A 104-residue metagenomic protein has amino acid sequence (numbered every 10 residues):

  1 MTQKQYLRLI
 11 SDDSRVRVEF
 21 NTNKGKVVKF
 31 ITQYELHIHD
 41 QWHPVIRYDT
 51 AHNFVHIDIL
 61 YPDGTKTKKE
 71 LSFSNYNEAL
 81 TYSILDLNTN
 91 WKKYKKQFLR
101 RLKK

Functional and structural regions predicted by a protein language model:
M1-H39: Negatively charged, low-complexity tracts enriched in Asp/Glu with abundant Ser/Thr
T2, T22, T32, T50 (+3 more regions): Residue-identity detector for threonine
F30-K68: A short, structured beta-strand/loop element
P62-K104: Acidic, low-complexity intrinsically disordered segments
